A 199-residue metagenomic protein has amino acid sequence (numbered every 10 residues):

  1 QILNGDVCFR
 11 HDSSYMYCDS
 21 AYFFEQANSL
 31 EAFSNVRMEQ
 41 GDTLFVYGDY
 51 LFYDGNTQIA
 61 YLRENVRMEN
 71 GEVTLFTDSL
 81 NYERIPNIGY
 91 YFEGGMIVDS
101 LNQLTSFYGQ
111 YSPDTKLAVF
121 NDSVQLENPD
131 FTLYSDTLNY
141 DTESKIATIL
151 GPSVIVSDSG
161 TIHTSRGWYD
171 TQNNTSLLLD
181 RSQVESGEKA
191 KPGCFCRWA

Functional and structural regions predicted by a protein language model:
Q1-A199: Structural signature for solvent-exposed beta-strand/loop edge elements and short helix-capping sites, enriched
